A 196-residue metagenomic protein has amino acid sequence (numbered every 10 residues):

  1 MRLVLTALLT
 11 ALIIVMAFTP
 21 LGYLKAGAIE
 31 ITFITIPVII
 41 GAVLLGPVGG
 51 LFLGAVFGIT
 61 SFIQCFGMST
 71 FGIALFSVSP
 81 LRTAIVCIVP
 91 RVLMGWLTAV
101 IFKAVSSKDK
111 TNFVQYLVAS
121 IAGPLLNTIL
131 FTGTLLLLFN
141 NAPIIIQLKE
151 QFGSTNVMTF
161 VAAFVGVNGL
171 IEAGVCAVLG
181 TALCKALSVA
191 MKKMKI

Functional and structural regions predicted by a protein language model:
M1-I196: Loop-helix junctions at membrane interfaces
